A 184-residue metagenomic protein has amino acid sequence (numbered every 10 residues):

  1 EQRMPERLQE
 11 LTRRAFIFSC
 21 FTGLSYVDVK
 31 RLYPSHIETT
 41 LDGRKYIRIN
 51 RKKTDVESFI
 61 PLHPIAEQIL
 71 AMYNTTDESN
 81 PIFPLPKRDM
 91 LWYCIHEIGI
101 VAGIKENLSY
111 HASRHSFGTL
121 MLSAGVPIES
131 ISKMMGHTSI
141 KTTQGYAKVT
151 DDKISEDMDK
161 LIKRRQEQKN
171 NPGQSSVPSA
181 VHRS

Functional and structural regions predicted by a protein language model:
E1-Y26: Basic, Lys/Arg- and aromatic-enriched nucleic-acid-binding interface segment
E10-A15, L85-D89, K105-G125: Short basic/aromatic active-site micro-motif
I17, F21, V27-D28, E97 (+2 more regions): C-terminal catalytic core of tyrosine-transesterase DNA break-rejoin enzymes
T22, R31-I69: Conserved tyrosine-mediated DNA breakage-rejoining catalytic core shared by Y-recombinases
H36-G43, K105-E106, V126-G145, E156: Short, polar N-cap/turn motifs at the start of nucleic acid-interacting alpha helices
R51-A71, D77-E97: C-terminal catalytic core of Y-nucleophile DNA break-rejoin enzymes
R51-D55, E67, R88, M135 (+1 more regions): Catalytic-site neighborhood detector that most strongly recognizes the C-terminal catalytic loop/helix of tyrosine
L161-S184: C-terminal secondary-structure termini that scaffold catalytic or DNA-interacting sites
